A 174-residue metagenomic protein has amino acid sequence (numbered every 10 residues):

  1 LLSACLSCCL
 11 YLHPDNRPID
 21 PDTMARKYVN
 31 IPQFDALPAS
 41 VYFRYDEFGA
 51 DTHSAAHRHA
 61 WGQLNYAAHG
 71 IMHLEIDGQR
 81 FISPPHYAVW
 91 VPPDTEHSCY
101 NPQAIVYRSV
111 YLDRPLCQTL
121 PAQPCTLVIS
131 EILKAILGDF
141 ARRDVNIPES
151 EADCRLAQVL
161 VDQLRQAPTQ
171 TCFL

Functional and structural regions predicted by a protein language model:
L1-I71: Generic protein-terminus/edge-of-domain signal
T52-H59, C99-P102, T119-A122, E149: Short histidine-centered beta-strand/loop micro-motifs that create catalytic or ligand/metal-coordination sites
H53-H57, H73, A88-V89, P93-S98 (+1 more regions): Histidine-centered metal-chelating micro-motifs
A60, I76-G78, Q103-I105: A generic beta-sheet turn/junction motif
A68, P84-P85, Q103: A cytosolic small-molecule/anion-sensing beta-strand core signal
G78-W90: Short acidic-glycine-tyrosine-enriched beta hairpin
T95-T126: Ligand-binding loop in jelly-roll beta-barrel domains
V128-L174: An amphipathic alpha-helical interaction segment
